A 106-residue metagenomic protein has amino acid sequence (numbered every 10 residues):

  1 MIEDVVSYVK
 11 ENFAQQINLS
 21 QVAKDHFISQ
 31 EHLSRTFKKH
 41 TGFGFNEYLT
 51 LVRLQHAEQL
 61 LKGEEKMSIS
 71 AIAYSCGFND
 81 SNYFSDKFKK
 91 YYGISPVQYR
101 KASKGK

Functional and structural regions predicted by a protein language model:
M1: N-terminal pre-P-loop "Q-motif" helix
V6-S7, E11, Q16-S20, K39-N79 (+1 more regions): Terminal helix-turn-helix DNA-binding modules in bacterial transcription factors
D25-H26, C76, F88: Core residues of bacterial helix-turn-helix
S29-Q30, N79-D80: Short coil turns linking two alpha-helices in DNA-binding domains
H32-L33, F37, Y83-F84, F88: Short hydrophobic/aromatic patch on the recognition helix
D86-K106: …primarily DNA-binding HTH/wHTH and HhH modules…
